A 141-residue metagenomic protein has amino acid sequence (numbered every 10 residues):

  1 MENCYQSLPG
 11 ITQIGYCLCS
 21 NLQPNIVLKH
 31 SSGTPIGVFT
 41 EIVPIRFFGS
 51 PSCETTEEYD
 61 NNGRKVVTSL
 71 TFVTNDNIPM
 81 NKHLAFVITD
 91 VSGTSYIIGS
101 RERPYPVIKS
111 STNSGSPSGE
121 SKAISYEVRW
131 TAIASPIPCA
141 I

Functional and structural regions predicted by a protein language model:
M1-T68, P104-S118: Solvent-exposed edge beta-strands and adjacent loop segments that serve as assembly or binding interfaces
N21-Q23, N77-P79, G93, Y105 (+1 more regions): Generic "edge-of-domain/loop-turn" microfeature
T55-N77, E120-A134: Oligomerization/assembly interface segments of phage tail-like spikes and tubes
E57, L84-F86, S100, I108-S110 (+1 more regions): Generic alpha-helix signal with a bias toward terminal, lower-confidence helices and secondary-structure junctions
T68-E102: Short, acidic/charged, Gly/Pro-enriched secondary-structure junctions
R103-I141: Mixed-charge, glycine-accented linear interaction segment located at domain edges/termini
